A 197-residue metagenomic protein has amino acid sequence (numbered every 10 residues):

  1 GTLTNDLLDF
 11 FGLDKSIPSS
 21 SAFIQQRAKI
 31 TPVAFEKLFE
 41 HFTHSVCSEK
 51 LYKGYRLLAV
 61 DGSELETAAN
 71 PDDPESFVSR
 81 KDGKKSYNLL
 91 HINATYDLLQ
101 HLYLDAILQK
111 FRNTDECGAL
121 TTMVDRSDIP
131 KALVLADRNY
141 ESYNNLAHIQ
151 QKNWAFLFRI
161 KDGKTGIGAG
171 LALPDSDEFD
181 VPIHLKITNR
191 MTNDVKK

Functional and structural regions predicted by a protein language model:
G1-K197: Conserved, well-structured functional cores that handle cations and Mg-NTP chemistry
